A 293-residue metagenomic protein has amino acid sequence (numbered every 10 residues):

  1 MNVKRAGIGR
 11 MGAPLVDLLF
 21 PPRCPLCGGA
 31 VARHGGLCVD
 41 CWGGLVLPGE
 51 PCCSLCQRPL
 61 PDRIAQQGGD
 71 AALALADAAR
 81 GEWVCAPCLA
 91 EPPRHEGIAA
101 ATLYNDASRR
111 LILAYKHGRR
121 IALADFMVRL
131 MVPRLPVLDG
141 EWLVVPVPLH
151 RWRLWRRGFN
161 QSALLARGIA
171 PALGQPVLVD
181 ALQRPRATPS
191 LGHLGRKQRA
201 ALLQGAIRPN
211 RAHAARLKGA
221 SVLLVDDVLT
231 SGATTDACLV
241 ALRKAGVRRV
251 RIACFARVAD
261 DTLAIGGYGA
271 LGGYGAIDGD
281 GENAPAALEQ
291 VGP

Functional and structural regions predicted by a protein language model:
M1-D226, T230-P293: Glycine-rich phosphate/pyrophosphate-handling loop used in enzymes and phosphotransfer proteins
